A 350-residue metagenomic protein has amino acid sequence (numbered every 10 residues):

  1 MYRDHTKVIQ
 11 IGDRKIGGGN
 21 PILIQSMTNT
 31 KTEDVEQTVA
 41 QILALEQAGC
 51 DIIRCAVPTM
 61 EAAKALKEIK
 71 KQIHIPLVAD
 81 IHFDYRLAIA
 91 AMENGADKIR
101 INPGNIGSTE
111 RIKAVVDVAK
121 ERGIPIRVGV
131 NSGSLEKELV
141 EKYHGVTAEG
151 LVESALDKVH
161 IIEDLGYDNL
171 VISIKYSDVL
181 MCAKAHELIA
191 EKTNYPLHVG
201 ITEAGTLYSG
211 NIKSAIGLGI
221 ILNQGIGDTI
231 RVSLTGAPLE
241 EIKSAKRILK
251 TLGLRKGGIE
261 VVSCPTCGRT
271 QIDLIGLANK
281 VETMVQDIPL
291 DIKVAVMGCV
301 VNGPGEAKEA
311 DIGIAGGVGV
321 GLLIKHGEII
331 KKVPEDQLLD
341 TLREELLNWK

Functional and structural regions predicted by a protein language model:
M1-M27, K120, T283: N-terminal amphipathic alpha-helix/helix-capping segment at the start of soluble metabolic enzymes
G19-Q37, A56, I75-F83, L139-V152 (+1 more regions): Active-site mouth loops of central-metabolism enzymes
I22-T28, I53-C55, L77-I81, I99-I101 (+6 more regions): Hydrophobic faces of well-ordered beta-strands that scaffold small-molecule active sites in alpha/beta enzyme cores
N29, D34-V35, E46-I69, R100-S108 (+1 more regions): Glycine-rich, proline-tolerant flexible connector loops at the mouths of alpha/beta enzymes
M60-I81, A114-I126, L188-L197, V281-T283: Alpha-helix-loop-beta-strand connector modules within alpha/beta enzyme cores
Q72-I75, M92-I99, K120-G123, A190-P196 (+3 more regions): Glycine-enriched alpha-helix->loop->beta-strand junction motifs that scaffold or abut catalytic
R86-R127: Hydrophobic or amphipathic alpha-helical targeting/insertion segments
N131, L139-V285: Catalytic alpha/beta core domains of metabolic enzymes, predominantly
